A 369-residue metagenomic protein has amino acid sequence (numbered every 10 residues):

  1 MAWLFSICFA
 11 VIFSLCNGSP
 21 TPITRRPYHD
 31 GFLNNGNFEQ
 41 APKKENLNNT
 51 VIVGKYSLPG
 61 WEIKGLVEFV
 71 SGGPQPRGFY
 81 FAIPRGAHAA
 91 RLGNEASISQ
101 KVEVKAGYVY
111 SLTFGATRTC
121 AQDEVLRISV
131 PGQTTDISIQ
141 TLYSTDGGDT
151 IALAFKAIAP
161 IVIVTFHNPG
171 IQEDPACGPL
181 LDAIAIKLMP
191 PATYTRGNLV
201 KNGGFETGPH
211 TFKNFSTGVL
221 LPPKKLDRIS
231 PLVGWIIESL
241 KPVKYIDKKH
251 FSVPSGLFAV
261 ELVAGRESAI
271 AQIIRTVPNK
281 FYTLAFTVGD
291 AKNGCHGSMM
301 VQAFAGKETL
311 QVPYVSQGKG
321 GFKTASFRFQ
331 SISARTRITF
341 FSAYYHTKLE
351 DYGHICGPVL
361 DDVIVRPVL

Functional and structural regions predicted by a protein language model:
A2-V109, T113-G115, T119-A305, T309-L369: Aromatic (Trp/Tyr/Phe) and Gly/Pro-enriched flexible surface segments
